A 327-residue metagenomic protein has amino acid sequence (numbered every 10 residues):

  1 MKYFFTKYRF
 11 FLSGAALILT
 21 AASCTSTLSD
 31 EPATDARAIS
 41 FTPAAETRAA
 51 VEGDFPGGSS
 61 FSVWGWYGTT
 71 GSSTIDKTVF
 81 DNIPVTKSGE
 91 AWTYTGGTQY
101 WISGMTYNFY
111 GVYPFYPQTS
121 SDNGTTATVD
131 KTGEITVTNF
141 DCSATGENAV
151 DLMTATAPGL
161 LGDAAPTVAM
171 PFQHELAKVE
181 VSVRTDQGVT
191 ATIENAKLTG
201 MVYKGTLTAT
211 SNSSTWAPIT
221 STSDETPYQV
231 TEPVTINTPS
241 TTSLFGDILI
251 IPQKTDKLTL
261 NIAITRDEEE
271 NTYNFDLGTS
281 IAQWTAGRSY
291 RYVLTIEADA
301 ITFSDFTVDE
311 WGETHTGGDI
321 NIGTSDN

Functional and structural regions predicted by a protein language model:
K2-N327: Sec-type signal peptide cleavage vicinity
